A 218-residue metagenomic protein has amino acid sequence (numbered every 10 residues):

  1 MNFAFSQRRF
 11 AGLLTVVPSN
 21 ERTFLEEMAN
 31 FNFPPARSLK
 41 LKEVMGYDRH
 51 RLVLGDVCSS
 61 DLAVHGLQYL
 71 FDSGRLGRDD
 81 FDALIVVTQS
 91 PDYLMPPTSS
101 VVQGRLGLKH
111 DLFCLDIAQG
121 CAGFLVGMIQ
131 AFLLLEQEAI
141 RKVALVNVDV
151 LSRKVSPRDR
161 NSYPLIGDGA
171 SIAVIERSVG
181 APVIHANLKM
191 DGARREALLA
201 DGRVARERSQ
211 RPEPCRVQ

Functional and structural regions predicted by a protein language model:
M1-D56, D159-Q218: Condensing-enzyme catalytic core mediating Claisen C-C bond formation in acyl metabolism
F3, D79, E138-R141: Structured loop/turn residues at beta-strand edges in well-structured enzyme cores
L14-V17, V87-Y93, Q119-A122, N147-R153 (+1 more regions): Acidic, glycine-rich active-site loops and adjacent beta-strand->loop/helix elements that engage anionic groups
S38-V44, D48-S60, Q89-V143: Conserved catalytic cysteine-centered active-site region of acyl-thioester-dependent Claisen-condensing enzymes
D61-G66, V126-Q130, L165, G169: Short amphipathic alpha-helical face segments that pack within enzyme cores and frequently flank/anchor catalytic
G66-D82: Phosphate/pyrophosphate-binding loops at sites that engage ATP/ADP/AMP, CoA/4′-phosphopantetheine, polyphosphate
E136-A170: Flexible, glycine-rich active-site loops centered on histidine and acidic residues that chelate a metal or position
